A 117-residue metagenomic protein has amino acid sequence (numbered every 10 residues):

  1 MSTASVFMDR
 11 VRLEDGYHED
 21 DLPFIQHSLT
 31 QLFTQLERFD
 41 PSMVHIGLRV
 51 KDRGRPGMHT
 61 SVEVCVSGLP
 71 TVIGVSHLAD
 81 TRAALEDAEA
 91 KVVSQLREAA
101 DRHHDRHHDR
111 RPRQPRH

Functional and structural regions predicted by a protein language model:
M1-H117: N-terminal, polar/charged subdomain of small-to-medium soluble alpha/beta proteins
